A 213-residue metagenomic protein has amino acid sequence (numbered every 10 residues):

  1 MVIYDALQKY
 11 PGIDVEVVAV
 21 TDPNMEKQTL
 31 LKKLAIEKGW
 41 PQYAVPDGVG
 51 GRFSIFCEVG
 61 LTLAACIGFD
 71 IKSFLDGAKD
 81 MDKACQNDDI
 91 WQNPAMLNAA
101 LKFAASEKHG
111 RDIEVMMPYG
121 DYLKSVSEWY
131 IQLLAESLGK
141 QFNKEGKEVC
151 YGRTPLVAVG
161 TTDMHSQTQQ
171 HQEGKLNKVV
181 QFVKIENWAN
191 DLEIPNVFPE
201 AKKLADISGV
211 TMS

Functional and structural regions predicted by a protein language model:
M1-K38, Y43-S213: A SIS-like phosphosugar-recognition module
